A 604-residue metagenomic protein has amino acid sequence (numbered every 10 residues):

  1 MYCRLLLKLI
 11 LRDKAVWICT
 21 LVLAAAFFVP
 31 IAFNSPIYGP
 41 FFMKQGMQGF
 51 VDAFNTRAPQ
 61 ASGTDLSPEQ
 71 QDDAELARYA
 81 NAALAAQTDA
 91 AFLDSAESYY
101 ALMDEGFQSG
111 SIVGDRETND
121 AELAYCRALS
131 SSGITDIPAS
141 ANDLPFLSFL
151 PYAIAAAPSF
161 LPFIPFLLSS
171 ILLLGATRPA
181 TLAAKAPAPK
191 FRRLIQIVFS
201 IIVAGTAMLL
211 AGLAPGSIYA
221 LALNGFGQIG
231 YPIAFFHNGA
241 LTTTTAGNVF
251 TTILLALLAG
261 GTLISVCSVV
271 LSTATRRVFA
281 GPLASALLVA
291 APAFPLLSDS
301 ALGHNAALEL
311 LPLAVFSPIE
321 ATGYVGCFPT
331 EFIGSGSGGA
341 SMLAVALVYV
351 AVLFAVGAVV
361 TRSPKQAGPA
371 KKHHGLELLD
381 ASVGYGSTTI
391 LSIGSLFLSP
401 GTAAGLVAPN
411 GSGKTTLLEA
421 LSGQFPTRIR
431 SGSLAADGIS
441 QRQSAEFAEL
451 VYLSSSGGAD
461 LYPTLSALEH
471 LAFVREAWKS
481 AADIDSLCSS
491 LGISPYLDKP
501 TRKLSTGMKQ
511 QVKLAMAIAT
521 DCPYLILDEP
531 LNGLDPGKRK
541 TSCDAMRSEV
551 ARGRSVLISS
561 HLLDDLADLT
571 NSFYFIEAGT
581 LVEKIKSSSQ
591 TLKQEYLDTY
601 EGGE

Functional and structural regions predicted by a protein language model:
I31-G39, T135-I171, V198-V269, T273: Secretory targeting signals
P36-G49, T135-L144, G225-N248, P282 (+2 more regions): Terminal transmembrane helical anchor/hairpin motif
V407-P409: The feature captures the beta-strand-to-loop junction immediately N-terminal to the Walker
S422: Helix-to-loop junction immediately C-terminal to a conserved catalytic motif
R430-F447, E583: Conserved ABC transporter NBD signature motif
L453, P463-A477: Q-loop/switch helix immediately C-terminal to the Walker
A472, A481-L497: Conserved ABC ATPase "signature" region
